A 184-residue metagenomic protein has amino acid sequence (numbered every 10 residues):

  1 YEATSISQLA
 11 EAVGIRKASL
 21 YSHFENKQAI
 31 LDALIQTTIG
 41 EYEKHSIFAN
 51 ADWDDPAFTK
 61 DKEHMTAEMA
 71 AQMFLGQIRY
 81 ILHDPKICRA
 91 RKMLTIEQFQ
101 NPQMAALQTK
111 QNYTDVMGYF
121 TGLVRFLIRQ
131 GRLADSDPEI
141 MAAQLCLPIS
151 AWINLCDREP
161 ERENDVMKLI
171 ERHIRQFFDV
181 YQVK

Functional and structural regions predicted by a protein language model:
Y1-T37: Helix-turn-helix
A12, A29-K62, E68-G76, Q111-G118 (+3 more regions): Alpha-helical structural segments
L34, M69-M73, K86, A90 (+4 more regions): Residue-level detector of well-ordered alpha-helical segments, enriched for hydrophobic/aromatic packing positions
E41-H45, A49, N101, Y119 (+5 more regions): A short secondary-structure junction motif
P56-I96, Q100: Helical hydrophobic small-molecule/effector-binding pocket
L82-T95, F99-R129: Amphipathic alpha-helical packing segments from all-alpha helical-bundle domains
A106, K110, T114, V124-R175: Hydrophobic/aromatic-rich alpha-helical bundle segments in the mid-to-C-terminal region
Y181-K184: C-terminal effector-binding regulatory domain of bacterial HTH transcription factors
